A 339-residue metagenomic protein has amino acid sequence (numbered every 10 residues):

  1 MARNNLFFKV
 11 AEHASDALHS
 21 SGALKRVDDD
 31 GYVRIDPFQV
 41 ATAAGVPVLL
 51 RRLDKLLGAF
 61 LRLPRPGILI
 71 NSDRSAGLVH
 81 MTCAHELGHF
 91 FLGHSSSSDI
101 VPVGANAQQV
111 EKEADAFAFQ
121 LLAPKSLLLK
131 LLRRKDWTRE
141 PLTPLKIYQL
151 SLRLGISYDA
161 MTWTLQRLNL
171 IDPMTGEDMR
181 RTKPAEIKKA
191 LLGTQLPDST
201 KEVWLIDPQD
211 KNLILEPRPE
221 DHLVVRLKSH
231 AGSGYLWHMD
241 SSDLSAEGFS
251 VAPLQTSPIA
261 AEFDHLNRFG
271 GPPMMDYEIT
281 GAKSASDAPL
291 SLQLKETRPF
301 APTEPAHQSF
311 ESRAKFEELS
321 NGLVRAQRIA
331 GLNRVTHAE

Functional and structural regions predicted by a protein language model:
M1-T280, A285-E339: Active-site hotspot residues in diverse enzymes, especially metal/ion-binding acidic/histidine motifs
